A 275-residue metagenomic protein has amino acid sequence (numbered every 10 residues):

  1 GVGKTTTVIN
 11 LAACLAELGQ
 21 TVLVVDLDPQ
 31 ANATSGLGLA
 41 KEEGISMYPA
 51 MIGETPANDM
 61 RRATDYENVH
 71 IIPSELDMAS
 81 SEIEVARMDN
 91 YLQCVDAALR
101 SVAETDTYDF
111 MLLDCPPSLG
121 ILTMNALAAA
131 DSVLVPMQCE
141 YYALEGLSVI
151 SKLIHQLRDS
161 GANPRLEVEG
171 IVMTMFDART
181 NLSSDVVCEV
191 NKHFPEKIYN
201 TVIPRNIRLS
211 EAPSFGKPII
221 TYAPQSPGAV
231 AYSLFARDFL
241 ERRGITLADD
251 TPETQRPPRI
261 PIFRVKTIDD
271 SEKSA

Functional and structural regions predicted by a protein language model:
G1-A275: P-loop NTP-binding core
